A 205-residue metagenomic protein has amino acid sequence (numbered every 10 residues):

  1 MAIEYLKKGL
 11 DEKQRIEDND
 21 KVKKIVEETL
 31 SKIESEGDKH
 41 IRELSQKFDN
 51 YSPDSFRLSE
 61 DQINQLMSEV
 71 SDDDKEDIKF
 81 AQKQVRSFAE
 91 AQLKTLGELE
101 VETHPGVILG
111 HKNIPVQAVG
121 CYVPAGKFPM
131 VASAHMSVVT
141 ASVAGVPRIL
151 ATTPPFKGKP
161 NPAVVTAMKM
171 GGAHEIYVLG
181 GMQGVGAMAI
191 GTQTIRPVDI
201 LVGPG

Functional and structural regions predicted by a protein language model:
M1-L10, P162-I176: Active-site-proximal helix-loop elements at catalytic-domain edges
M1-Q117: N-terminal Rossmann-like NAD(P)+-binding subdomain of aldehyde/semialdehyde dehydrogenases
T29-L30, P124-F128, L150-P155, G172-L179 (+1 more regions): Flexible, glycine/proline-enriched loop segments at strand-loop-helix junctions that form or flank small-ligand binding
F48, F156-K157, Q183: Positions that flank functional sites
E102-T166: Conserved small-residue-rich beta-alpha loop and adjacent elements that most often cradle the phosphate/pyrophosphate
G172-G205: Conserved NAD(P)+-binding/catalytic subdomain of aldehyde/semialdehyde dehydrogenases
